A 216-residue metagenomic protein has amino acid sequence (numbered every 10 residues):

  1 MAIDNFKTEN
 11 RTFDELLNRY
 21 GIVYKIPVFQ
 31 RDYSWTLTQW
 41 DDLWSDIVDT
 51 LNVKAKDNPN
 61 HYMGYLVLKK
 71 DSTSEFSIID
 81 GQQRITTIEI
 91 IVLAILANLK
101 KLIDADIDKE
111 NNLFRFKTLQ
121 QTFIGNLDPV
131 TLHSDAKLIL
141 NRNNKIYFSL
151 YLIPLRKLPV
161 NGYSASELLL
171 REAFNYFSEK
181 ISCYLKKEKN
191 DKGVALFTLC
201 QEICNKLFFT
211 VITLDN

Functional and structural regions predicted by a protein language model:
M1-N216: Glycine- and hydrophobic-rich flexible loops that cap the catalytic core of alpha/beta enzyme folds
